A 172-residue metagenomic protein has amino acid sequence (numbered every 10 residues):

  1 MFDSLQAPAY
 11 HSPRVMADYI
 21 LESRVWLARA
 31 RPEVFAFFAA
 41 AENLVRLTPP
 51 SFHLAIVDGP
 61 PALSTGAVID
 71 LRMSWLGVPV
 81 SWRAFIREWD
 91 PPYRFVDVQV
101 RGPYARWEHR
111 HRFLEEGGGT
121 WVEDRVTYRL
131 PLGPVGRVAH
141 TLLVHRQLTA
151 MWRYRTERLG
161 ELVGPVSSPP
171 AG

Functional and structural regions predicted by a protein language model:
F2-S64: Hydrophobic ligand-binding cavity/cleft-lining segments
I20-E22, P79-R83, R106-H109: Short, surface-exposed coil-to-beta transition loops
R24-W26, A55, R72, F85 (+2 more regions): Generic structural detector for well-ordered beta-strands
A30, P91-P92, E116-G119: Short strand-connecting beta-turns/loops that link adjacent beta-strands
V34-F38, L44, I69-L71, I86 (+3 more regions): Hydrophobic pocket/interface hotspot
A55-R101, W121, Y154-P170: Glycine-rich portal/gate segments that line the openings of hydrophobic small-molecule binding cavities
V96-A150, P170: Beta-strand/loop substructures that line and gate deep hydrophobic ligand-binding cavities in soluble
